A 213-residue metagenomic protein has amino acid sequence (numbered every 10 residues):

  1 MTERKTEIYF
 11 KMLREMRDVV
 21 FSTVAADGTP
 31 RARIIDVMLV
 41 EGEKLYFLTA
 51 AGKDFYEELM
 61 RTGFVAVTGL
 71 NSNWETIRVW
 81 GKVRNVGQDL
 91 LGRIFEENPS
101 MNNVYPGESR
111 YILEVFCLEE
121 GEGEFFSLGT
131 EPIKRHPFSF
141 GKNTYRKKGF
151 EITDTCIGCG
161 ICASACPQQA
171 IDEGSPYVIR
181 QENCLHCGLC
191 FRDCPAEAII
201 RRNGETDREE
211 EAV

Functional and structural regions predicted by a protein language model:
K11-D27, V65-G69: A short, Trp-centered hydrophobic/proline-enriched beta-strand micro-motif
I35-L39: A short, well-structured catalytic beta-strand-centered motif of the EAL phosphodiesterase domain for c-di-GMP
G42-Y46: Short active-site oxyanion
D54-E122, L128: Short, structured beta-strand-loop surface elements
L113-V115, E120, E124-A165, Q169 (+1 more regions): Ferredoxin-type iron-sulfur electron-transfer modules and their immediate structural context
I161-V178, L189-T206: Iron-sulfur cluster-binding cysteine motifs and their immediate structural context in ferredoxin-like electron-transfer
Q181-C184: Solvent-exposed segments in extracellular or luminal domains encompassing
